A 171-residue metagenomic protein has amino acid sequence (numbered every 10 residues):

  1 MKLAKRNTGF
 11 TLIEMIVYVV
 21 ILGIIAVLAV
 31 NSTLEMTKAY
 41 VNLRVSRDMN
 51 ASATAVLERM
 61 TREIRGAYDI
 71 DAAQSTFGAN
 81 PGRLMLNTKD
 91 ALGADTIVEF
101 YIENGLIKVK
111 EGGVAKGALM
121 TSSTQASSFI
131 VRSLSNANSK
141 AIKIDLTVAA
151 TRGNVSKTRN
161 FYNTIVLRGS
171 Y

Functional and structural regions predicted by a protein language model:
M1-R6, G117, T158: N-terminal cationic leader/targeting segments used for protein routing and processing
K2-L3, N7-R62: Aliphatic-rich helix starts adjacent to a transmembrane/signal segment
G9, R83, A141: A residue-level signal for beta-strand positions that form part of recognition/binding surfaces within mature
I25, A72-A73: Short, hydrophobic secondary-structure boundary micro-motifs
T61-R65, S170: Short amphipathic alpha-helical signal-transduction/dimerization elements
A73-N138: Type IV pilin-like appendage domain
A115-K116, S123-Y171: Short linear sequence signals and composition-biased patches located at protein termini or domain-edge surfaces
